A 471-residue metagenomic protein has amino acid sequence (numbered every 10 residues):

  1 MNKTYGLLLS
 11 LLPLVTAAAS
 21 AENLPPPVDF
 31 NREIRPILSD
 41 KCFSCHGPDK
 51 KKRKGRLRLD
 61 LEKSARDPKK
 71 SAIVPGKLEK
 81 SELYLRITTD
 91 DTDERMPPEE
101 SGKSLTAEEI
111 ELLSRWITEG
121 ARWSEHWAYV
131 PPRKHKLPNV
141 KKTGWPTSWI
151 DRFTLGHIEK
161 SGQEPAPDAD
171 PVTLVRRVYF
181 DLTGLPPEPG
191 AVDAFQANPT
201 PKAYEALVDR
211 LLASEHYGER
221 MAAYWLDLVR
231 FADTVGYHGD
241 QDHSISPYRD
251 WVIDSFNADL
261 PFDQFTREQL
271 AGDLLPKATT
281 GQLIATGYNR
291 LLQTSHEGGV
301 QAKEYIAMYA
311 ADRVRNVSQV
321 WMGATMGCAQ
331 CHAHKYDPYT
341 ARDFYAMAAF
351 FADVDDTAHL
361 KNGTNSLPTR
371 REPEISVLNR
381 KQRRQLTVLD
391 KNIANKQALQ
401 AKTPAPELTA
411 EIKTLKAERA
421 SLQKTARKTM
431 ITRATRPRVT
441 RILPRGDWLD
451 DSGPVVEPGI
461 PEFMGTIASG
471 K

Functional and structural regions predicted by a protein language model:
M1-T4: Positively charged n-region of N-terminal signal peptides that target proteins for export
G6-A17: Bacterial N-terminal signal peptides
A17-P36, P98-K103, A107, N139-T143 (+3 more regions): Electrostatic cytochrome c docking/interface patches
P27-S44, K51, L59, V320-T325: Local sequence-structure signature of Cys/Sec-based thiol-disulfide redox active-site neighborhoods
L59, D91-E94, P98-E100, E108-I375 (+2 more regions): Short, structured secondary-structure elements that scaffold catalytic or ligand/cofactor-binding regions
P146, D151, S366-Q423, R427: Mature extracytoplasmic enzyme cores
T409-D451: Coiled-coil termination/hinge junctions
